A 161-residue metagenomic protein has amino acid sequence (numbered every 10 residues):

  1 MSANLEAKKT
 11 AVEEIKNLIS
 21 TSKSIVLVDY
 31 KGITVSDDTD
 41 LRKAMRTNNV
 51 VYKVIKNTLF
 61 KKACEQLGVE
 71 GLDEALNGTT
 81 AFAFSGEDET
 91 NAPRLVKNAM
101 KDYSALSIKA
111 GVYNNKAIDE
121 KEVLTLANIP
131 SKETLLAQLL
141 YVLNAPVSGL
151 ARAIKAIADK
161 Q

Functional and structural regions predicted by a protein language model:
M1-V112, L126, K160: Positively charged, polar, low-complexity stretches
N91-R94, T134, A145, G149-R152: Generic recognition of short, well-ordered alpha-helical interface segments
I108-K132: A short, charged helix-loop
A137-Q138: Well-ordered alpha/beta subsegment
Y141-Q161: Charged phosphate-binding loop/patch that engages nucleotide di/tri-phosphates or the phosphate backbone of nucleic
